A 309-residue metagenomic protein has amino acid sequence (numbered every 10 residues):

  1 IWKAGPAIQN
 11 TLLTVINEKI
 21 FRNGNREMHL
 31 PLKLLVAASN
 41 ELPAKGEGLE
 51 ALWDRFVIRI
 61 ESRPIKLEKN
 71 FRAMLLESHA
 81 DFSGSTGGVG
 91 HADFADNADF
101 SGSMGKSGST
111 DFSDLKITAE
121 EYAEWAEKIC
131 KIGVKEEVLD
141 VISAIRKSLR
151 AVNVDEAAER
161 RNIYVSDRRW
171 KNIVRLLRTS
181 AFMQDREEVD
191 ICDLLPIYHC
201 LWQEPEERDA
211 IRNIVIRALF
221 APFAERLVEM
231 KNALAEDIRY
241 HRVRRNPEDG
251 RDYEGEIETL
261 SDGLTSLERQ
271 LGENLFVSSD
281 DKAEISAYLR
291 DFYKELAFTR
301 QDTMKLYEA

Functional and structural regions predicted by a protein language model:
I1-G84, S109-K116, A126: Canonical AAA+ ATPase core
N10-T14, L34-A37, E50-D54, I58 (+9 more regions): Solvent-exposed alpha-helical segments within well-ordered globular domains of core cellular machineries
A38-L42, I60, E120-I132, V154-I163 (+1 more regions): Short hinge/gating elements
S83, D93-T110: Short, low-complexity, charge-dense intrinsically disordered segments
L115-K116, K131-L139, E159-W170, E187-I191 (+4 more regions): Conserved phosphate/pyrophosphate-binding and hydrolysis machinery centered on Walker-type P-loop NTPases, extending
G133, S148-P222: C-terminal helical "lid" subdomain and adjoining coupling/linker elements of P-loop NTPases
E207-A309: Terminal-proximal interaction/regulatory segments of ATP-powered molecular machines
